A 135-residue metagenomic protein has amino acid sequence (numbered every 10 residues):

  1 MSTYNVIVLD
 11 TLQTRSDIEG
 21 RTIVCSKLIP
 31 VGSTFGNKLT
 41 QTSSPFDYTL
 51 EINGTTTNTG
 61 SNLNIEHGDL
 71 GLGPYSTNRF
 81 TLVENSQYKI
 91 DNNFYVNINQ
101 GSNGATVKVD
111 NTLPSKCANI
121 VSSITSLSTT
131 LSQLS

Functional and structural regions predicted by a protein language model:
M1-S135: Primarily marks folded extracellular/lumenal domains of secretory and cell-surface proteins
